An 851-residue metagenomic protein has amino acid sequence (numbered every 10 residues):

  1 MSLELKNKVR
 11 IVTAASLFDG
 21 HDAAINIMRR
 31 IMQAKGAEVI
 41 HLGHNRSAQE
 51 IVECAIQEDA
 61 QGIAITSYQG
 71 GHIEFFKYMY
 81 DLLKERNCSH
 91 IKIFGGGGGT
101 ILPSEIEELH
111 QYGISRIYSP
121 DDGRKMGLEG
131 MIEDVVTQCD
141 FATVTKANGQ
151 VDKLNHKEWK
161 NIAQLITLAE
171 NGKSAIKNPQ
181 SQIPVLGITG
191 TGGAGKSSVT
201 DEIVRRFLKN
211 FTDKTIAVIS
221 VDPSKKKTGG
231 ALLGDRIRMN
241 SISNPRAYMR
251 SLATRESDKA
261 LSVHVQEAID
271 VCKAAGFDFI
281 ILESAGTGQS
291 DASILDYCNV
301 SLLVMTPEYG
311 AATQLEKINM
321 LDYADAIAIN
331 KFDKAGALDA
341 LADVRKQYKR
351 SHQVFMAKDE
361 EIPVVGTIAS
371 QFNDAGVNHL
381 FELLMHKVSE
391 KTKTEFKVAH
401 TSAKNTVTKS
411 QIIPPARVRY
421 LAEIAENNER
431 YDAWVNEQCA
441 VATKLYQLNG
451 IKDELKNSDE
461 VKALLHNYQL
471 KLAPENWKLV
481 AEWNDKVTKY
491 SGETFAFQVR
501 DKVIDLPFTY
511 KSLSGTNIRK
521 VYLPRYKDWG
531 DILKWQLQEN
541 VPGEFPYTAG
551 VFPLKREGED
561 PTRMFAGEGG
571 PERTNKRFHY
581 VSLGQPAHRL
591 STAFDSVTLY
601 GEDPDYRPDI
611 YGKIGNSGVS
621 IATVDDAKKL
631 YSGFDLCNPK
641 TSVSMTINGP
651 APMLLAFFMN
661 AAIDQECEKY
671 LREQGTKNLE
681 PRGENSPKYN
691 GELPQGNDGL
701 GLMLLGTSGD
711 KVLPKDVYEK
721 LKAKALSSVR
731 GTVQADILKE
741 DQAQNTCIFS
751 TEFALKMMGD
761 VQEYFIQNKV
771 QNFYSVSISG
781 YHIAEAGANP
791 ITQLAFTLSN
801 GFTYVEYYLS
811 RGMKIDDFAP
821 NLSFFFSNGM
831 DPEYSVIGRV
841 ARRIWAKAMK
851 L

Functional and structural regions predicted by a protein language model:
M1-S2, N148, K173-I183, P474 (+3 more regions): Short, basic, low-complexity termini and linkers enriched in Ser/Thr/Gly/Pro that act as targeting/leader peptides
I11, L17-F18, I25-G130: Cofactor-cradling patches in redox/metallo enzymes
S67-H72, S284-G288, Y297-Q314, A324-D325 (+1 more regions): Conserved Switch II/interswitch segment of TRAFAC-class P-loop GTPases
G71, T488-I837: Catalytic alpha/beta active-site cores
E108-V136, D322-E395: Canonical P-loop GTPase G-domain recognition
L128-P184: Extreme N-terminal, non-catalytic leader segments that precede Walker-type/kinase nucleotide-binding cores
A142, K146, S351-D459: C-terminal end of P-loop GTPase domains and the immediately downstream helical coupling element
Q180-I183, A194, V199, I203-S290 (+2 more regions): Nucleotide-state-sensitive switch-loop elements of NTP-binding domains
